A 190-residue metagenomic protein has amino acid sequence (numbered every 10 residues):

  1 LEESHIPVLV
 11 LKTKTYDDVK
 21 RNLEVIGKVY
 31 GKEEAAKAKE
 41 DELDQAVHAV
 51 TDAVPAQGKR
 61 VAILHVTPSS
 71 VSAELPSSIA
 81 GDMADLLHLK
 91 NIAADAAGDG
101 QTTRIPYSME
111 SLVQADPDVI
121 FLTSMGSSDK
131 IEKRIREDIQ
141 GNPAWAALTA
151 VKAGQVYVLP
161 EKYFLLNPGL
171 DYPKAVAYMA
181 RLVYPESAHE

Functional and structural regions predicted by a protein language model:
E2, K20-E24, K28, K37 (+7 more regions): Solvent-exposed, polar/charged alpha-helical surfaces in well-ordered, non-transmembrane soluble domains, broadly
S4-I6, L87, K152: Short, structured coil segments at secondary-structure junctions
I6, S108-L122: Proline-aspartate-enriched helix->loop->beta-strand connector
I6-T13, E24-A38, T67-E74, D99-G100 (+1 more regions): Second-shell loop/turn segments in exported
V8-L11, R60-H65, N91-A93, V119-T123 (+1 more regions): Structural recognition of the beta-strand scaffold that forms the well-ordered cores of secreted hydrolase catalytic
D18-L23, K28, T51, T123-E190: Structured C-terminal subdomain patch of bacterial secreted/periplasmic proteins
A35-K90, T102: Basic- and aromatic-lined ligand-binding clefts that recognize polyanionic substrates
G98-M109: Short helix-initiation/N-cap motifs at beta->coil->alpha
